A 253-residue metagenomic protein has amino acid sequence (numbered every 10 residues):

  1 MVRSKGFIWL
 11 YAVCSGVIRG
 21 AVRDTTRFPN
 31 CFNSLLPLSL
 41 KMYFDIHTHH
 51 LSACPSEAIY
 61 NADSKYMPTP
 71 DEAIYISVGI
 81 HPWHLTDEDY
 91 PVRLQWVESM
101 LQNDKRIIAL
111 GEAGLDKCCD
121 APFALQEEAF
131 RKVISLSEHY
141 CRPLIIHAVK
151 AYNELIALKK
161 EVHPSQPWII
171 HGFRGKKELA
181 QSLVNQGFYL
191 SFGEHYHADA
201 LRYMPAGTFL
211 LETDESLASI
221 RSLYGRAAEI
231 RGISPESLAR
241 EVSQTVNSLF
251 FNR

Functional and structural regions predicted by a protein language model:
K5-R23, R27-R253: Mid-domain alpha/beta scaffold segments of enzyme catalytic cores
